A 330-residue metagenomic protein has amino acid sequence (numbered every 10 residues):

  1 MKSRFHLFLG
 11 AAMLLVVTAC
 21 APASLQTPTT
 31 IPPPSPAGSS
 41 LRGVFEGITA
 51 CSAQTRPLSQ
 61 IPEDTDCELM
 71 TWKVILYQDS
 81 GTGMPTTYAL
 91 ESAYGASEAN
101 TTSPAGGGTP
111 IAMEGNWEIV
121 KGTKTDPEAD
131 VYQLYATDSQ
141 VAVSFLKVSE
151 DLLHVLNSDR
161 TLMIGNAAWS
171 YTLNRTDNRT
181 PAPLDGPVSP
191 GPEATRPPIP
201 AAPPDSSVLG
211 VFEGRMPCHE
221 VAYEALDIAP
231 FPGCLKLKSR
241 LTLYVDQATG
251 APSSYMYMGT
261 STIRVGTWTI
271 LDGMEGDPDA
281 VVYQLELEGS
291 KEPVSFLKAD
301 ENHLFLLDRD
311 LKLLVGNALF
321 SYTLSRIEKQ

Functional and structural regions predicted by a protein language model:
M1-L9: Bacterial N-terminal signal peptides that target proteins for export
A12: Flanking scaffold residues of small Cys/His-coordinated metal-binding clusters
C20-N116, G122-A251, M256, T260-V265 (+1 more regions): Lipid interaction determinants
